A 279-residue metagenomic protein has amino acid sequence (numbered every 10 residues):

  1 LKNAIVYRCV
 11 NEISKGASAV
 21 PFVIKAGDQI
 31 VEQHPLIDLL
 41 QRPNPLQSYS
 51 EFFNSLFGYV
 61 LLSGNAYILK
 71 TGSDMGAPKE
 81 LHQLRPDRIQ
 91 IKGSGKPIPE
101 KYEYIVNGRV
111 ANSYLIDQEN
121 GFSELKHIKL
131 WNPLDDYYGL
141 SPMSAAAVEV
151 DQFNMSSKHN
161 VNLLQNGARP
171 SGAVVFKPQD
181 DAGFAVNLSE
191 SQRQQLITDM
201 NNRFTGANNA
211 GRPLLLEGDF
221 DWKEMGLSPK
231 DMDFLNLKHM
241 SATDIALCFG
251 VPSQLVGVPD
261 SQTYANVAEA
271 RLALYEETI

Functional and structural regions predicted by a protein language model:
L1-F234, K238-M240, D244-L247, V251 (+1 more regions): Structured, contiguous alpha/beta core segments that scaffold functional sites
Q179, R271-L272: Alpha-helix boundary/capping detector
G257-N266: Short linear loop/turn motifs
V267-A268, L274: Small-residue-rich helix-loop
A273-I279: Extended oligomerization regions of viral-like shell subunits
